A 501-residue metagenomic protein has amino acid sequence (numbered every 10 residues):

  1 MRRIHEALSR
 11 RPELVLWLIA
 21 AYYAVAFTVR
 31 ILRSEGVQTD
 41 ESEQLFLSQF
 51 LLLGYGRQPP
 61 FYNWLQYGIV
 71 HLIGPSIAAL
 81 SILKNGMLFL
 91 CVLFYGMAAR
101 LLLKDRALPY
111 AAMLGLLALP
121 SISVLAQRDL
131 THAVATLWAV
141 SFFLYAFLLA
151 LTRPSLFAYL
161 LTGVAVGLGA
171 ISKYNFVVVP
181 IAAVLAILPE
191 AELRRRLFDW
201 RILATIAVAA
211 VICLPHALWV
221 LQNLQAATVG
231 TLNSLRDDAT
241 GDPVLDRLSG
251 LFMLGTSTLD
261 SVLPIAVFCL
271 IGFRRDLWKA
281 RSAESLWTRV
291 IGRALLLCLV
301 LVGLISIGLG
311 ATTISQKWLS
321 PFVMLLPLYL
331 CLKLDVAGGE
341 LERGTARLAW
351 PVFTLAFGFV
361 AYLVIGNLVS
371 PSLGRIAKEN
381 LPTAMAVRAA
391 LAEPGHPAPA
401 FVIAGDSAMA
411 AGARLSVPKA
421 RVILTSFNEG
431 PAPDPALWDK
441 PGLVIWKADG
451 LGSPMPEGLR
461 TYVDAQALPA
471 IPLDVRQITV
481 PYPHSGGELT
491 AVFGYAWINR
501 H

Functional and structural regions predicted by a protein language model:
I4, W17, Y95-A118, L137-W138: Transmembrane-helix signature of polytopic, membrane-embedded enzymes that assemble or transfer cell-envelope glycans
F50, A158-Y174, L185, V208-V211: Membrane-interface alpha helices of multi-pass inner-membrane proteins
L51, S285, R289, G310-P351: Hydrophobic/aromatic-rich transmembrane helices and adjacent perimembrane loops
I82-L103, A118, S123, F142-A146: Transmembrane-helix motifs of polytopic, lipid-linked glycan transferases
L125-A135: Short acidic/glycine- and proline-prone juxtamembrane loop motifs at membrane-interface regions of multi-pass membrane
F143-L161, L334: Membrane-interface transmembrane helices that cradle and orient dolichyl/undecaprenyl
P180-W287: Transmembrane-lumen/periplasm boundary regions of multi-pass, lipid-linked membrane glycan transferases
L309-Q316, G339-A398, D406-I423, W446-S453 (+2 more regions): Membrane-proximal, lumen/periplasm-facing interface regions of secretory-pathway glyco- and lipid-modifying enzymes
